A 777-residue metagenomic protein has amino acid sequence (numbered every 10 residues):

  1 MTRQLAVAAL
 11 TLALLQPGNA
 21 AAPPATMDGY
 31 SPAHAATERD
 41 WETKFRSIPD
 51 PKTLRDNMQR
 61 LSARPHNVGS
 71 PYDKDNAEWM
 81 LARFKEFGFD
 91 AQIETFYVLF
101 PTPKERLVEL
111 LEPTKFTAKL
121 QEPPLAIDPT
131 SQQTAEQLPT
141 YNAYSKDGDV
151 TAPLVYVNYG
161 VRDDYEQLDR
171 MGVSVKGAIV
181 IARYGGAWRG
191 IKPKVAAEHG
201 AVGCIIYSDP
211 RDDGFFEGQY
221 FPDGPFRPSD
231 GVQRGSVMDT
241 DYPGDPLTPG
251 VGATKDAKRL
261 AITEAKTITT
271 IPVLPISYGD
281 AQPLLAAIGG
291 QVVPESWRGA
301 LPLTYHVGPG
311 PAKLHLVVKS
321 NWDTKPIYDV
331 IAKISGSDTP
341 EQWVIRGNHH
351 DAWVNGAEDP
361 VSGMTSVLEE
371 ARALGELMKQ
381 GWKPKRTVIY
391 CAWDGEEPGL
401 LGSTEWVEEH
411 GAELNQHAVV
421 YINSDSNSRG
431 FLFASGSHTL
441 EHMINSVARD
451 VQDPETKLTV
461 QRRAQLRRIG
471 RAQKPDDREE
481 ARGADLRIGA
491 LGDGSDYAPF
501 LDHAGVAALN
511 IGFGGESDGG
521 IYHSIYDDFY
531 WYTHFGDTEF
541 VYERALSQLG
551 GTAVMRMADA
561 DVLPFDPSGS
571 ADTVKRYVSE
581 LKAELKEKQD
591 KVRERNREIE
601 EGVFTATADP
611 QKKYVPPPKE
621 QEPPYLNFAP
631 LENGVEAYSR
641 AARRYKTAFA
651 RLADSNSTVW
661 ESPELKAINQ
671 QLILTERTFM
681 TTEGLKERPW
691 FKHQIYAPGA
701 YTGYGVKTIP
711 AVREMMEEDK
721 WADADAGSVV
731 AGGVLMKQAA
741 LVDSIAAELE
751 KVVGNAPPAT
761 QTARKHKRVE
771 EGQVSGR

Functional and structural regions predicted by a protein language model:
A22-D40, Q59-K176, P210, P225-P243: Noncatalytic luminal/extracellular "stalk/propeptide" segments of secretory-pathway proteins
D40-I48, S62-P71, T140-S145, Y156 (+12 more regions): Second-shell loop/turn segments in exported
Q59-R60, Q92-I93, P153-V157, I179-R183 (+12 more regions): Structural recognition of the beta-strand scaffold that forms the well-ordered cores of secreted hydrolase catalytic
Q132-Q167, P243-E358, R372, E376-Q380: Soluble metallo-hydrolase cores and metallopeptidase-like ectodomains found primarily in the secretory/periplasmic
K146, P228-V292, T339, G395-T533 (+4 more regions): Metal-dependent peptidase/peptidase-like ectodomains
L154-F226, D230, S337, E341 (+3 more regions): A conserved hydrophobic secondary-structure block that centers on an alpha-helix together with its immediately flanking
P210, V330, R346-L400, G550: Alpha-helical metal-binding/catalytic segments enriched in His/Glu/Asp
I389, D450, S517-Y577, E718-K765 (+1 more regions): His/Asp/Glu-rich mid-to-C-terminal helical/loop segments that flank catalytic regions of hydrolases
